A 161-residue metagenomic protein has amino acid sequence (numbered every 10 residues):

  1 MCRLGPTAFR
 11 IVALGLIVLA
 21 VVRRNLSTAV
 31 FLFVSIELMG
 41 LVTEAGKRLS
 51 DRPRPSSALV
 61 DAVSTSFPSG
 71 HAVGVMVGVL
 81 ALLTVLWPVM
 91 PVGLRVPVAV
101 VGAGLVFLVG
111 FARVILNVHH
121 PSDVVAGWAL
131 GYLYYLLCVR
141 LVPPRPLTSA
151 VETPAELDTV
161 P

Functional and structural regions predicted by a protein language model:
M1-T65, A81-P88, V92, V100: Hydrophobic alpha-helical bundle signature of multipass membrane enzymes
L59-P161: Membrane-embedded catalytic cores of phosphoryl/pyrophosphoryl-handling enzymes
